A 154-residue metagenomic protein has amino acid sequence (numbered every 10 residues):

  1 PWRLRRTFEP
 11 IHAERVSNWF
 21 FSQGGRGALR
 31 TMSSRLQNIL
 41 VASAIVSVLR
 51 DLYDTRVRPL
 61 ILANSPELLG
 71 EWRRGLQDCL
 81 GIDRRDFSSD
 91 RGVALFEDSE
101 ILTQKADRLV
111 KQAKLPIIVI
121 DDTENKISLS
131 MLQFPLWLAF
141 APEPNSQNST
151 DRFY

Functional and structural regions predicted by a protein language model:
W2-Y154: Long mid-to-C-terminal scaffolding/interaction modules that assemble large complexes
